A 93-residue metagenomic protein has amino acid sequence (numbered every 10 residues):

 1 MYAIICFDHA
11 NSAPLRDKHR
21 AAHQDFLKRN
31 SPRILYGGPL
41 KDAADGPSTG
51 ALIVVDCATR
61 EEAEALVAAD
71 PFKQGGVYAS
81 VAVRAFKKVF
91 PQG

Functional and structural regions predicted by a protein language model:
M1-G93: Conserved, structured core segments of small domains
